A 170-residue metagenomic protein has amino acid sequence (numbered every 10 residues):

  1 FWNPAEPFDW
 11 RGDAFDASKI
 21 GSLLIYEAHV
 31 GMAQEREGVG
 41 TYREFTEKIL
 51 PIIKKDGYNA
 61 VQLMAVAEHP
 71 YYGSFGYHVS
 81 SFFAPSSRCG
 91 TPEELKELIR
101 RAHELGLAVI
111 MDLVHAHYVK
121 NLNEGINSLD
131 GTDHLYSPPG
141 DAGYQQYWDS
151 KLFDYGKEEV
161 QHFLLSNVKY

Functional and structural regions predicted by a protein language model:
P4: NUDIX/MutT-family hydrolases
P7, D13-I20, H29-Y170: Substrate-binding/active-site clefts of carbohydrate-active enzymes
